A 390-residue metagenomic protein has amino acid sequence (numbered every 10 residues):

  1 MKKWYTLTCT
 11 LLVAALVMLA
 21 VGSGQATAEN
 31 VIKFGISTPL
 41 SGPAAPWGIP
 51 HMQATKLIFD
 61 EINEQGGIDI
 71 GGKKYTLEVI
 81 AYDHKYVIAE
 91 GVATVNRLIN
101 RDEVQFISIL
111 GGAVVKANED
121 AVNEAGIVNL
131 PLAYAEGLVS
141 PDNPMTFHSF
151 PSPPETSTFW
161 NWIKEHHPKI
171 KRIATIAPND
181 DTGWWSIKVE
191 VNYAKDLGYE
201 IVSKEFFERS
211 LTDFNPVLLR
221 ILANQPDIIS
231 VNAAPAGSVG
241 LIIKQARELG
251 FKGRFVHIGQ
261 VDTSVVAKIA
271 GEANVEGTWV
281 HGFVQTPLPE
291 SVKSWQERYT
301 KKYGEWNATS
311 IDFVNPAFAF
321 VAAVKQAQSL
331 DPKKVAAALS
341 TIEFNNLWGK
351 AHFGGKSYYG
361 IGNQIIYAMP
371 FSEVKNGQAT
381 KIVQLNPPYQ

Functional and structural regions predicted by a protein language model:
M1-K33, E64, I70, I99 (+1 more regions): Short, low-complexity disordered leader/linker segments with a strong preference for bacterial N-terminal type II
Q25-I36, D69-T76, K164-K171: Immediate post-signal peptide segment of exported/extracytoplasmic ligand-binding proteins
V31, P46-Q53, I68-S140, S149 (+2 more regions): Beta-alpha junction/loop-to-helix N-cap segments that form part of ligand/metal-binding clefts
G35-K56, Y82-I88, G111, I176-W184 (+1 more regions): Extracytoplasmic "Venus flytrap"
W47-I70, K188-K195: Short, polar/charged alpha-helical segment
A89, E103-K204, R254-W279: Extracytoplasmic ligand/sensor domains, especially the bilobed periplasmic-binding protein
I243-N315, K325, E373, A379-Y389: Extracellular/periplasmic periplasmic-binding protein-like sensory domains
K301-S310, A322-K381: Segments of small-molecule ligand-sensing domains
